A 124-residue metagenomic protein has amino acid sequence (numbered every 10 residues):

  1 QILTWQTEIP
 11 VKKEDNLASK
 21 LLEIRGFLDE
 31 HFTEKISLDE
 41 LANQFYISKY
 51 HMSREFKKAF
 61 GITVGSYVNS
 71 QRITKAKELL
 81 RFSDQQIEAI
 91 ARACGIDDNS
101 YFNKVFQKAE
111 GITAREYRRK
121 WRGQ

Functional and structural regions predicted by a protein language model:
Q1-G26, H51: An amphipathic alpha-helical interaction segment
L22, G26, E30, K35-D39 (+2 more regions): Terminal helix-turn-helix DNA-binding modules in bacterial transcription factors
L41-K49, S53: Helix-turn-helix
Q44-F45, C94, F106: Core residues of bacterial helix-turn-helix
Y50, N99-S100, R115: Key DNA-contact positions within bacterial/archaeal DNA-binding proteins
